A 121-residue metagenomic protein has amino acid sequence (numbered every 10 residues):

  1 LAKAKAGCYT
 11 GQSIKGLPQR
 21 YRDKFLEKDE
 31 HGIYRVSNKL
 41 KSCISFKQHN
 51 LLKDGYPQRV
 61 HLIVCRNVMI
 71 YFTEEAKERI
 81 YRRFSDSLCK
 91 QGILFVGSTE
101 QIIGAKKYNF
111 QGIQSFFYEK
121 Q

Functional and structural regions predicted by a protein language model:
L1-V64, V68-A76, Q101-I103: Extended basic-aromatic, gly/pro-enriched interface segments that bind polyanionic ligands
F25, Y81, Y118-K120: Short, intrinsically disordered/low-complexity patches at protein termini and at juxtamembrane boundaries
S37-K39, S87, Q111: Generic structural signal for beta-strand residues in well-ordered domains
L62, I103-Q121: Core SAM-dependent methyltransferase catalytic element
E78-K90: A short glycine-rich, Lys/Arg-flanked "PGG" loop and its adjoining helix->strand segment in the class I
K90-S98: Conserved beta-strand signature within the Rossmann-like core of class I S-adenosyl-L-methionine
